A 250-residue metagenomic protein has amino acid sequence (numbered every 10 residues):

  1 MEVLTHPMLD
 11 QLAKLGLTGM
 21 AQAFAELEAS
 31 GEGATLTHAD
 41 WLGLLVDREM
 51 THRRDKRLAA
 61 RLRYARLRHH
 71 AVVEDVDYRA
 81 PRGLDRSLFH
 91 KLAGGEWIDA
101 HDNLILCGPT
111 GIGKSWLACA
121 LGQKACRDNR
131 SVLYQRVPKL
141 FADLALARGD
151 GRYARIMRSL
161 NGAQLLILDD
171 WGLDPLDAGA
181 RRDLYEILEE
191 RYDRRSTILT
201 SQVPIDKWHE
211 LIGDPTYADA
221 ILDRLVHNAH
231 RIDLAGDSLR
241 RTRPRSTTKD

Functional and structural regions predicted by a protein language model:
M1-D10, R245-D250: Intrinsically disordered, low-complexity and often Lys/Arg-enriched segments
H6, D10-A13, Q22-A25, G43-L44 (+9 more regions): Solvent-exposed alpha-helical segments within well-ordered globular domains of core cellular machineries
A13, L17-H69: Interdomain "pre-motor" coupling segment immediately N-terminal to P-loop NTPase/helicase cores
L15-T18, L27-S30, R48, H52 (+10 more regions): Conserved, well-folded catalytic cores of nucleic-acid-processing and energy-transducing macromolecular machines
Y64-I98: Pre-Walker A segment
L84-G162, H209: Conserved P-loop
Q135, K139-G162, W171-D250: Replace "adjacent to P-loop NTPase cores in ATP/GTP-dependent enzymes" with "adjacent to NTP-binding cores
